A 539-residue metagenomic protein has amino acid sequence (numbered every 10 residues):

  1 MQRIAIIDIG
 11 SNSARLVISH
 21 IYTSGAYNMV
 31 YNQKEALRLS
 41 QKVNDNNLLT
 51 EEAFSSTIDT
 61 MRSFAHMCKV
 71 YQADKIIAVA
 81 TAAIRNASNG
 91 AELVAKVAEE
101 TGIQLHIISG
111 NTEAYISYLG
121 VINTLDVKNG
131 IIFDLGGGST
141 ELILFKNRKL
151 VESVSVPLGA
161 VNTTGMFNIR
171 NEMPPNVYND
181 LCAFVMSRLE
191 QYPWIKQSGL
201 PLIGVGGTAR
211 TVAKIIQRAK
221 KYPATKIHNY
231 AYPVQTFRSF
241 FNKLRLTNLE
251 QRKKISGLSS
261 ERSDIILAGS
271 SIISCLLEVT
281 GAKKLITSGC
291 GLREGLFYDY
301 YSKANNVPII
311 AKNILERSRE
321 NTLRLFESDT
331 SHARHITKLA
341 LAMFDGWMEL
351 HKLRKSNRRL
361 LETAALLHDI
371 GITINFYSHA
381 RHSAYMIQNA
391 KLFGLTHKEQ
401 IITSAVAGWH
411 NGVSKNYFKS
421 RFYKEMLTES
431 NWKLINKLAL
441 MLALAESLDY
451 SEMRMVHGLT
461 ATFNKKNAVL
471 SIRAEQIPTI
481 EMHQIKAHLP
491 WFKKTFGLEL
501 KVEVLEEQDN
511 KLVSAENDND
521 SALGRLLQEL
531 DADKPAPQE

Functional and structural regions predicted by a protein language model:
M1-Y27, V127-S153, G207-T211: Gly/Thr-rich phosphate-binding beta-strand-loop-beta motif of the actin/hexokinase/Hsp70
Q2-E99, Q104, V185-M186: Conserved phosphate-binding loops in N-terminal lobes of ATP-dependent enzymes of the actin/Hsp70/sugar-kinase
K42-M67, T81-A87, T101-I122, V127-N129 (+5 more regions): Helical "lid/coupling" subdomains associated with nucleotide-phosphate turnover
Y450-M455, T495-L498: Short secondary-structure junctions
I472-A474: Short beta-strand-to-loop capping motifs
I480-E499: Short, non-transmembrane amphipathic alpha-helical segments
F496-V513: A short amphipathic beta-strand at an alpha->beta junction
N519-E539: Long, low-complexity, intrinsically disordered segments
